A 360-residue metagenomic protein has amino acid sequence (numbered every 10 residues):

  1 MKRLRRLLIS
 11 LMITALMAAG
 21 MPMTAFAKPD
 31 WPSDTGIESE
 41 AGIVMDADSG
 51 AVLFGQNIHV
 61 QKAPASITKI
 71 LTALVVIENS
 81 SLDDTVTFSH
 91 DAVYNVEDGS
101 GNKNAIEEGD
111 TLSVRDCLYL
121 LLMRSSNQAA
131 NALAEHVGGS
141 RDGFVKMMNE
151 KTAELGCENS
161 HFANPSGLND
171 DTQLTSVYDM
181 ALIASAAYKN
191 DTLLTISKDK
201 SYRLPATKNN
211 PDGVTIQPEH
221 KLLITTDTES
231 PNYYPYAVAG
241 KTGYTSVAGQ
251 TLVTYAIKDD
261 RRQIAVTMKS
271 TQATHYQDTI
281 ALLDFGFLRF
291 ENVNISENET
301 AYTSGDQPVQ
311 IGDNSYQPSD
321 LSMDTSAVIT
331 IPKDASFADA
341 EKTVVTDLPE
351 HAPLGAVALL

Functional and structural regions predicted by a protein language model:
K2-R3, L112: Membrane-helix interfacial "entry" motifs
R3-A27: Sec-dependent N-terminal signal peptides of Gram-positive bacterial secreted proteins and lipoproteins
L4-L7, I70, K258: Hydrophobic alpha-helical segments, especially transmembrane helices and their immediate juxtamembrane helical caps
A18, P22-T24, S49, V93 (+4 more regions): Generic "edge-of-domain/loop-turn" microfeature
A25-Y178, L182-D191, I196: Active-site-adjacent loops and short helices of periplasmic peptidoglycan-processing enzymes
C157-E158, T172-L174, Y178-D179, A184-L360: Domain-terminus/edge residues, biased toward the C-terminal soluble/receptor-binding domains of extracytoplasmic
